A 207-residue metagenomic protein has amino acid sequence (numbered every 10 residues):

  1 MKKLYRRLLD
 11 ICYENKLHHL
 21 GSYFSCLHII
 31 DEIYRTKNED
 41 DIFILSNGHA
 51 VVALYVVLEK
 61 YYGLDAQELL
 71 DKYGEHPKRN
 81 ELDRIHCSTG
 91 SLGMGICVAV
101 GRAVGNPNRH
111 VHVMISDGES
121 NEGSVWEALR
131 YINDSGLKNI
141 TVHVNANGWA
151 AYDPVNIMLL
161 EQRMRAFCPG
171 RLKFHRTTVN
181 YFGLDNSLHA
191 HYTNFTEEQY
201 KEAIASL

Functional and structural regions predicted by a protein language model:
M1-K2, E197: Short, structured coil/loop segments at alpha-helix boundaries
K2-L17, N145: N-terminal capping segment at the start of a domain
L8-L9, S22-D31, E197, E202-L207: Phosphate/pyrophosphate-binding active-site segments
I11-S135: Cofactor-binding active-site loop characterized by glycine-rich and histidine/acidic residues
K78-L207: Glycine-rich ThDP/TPP pyrophosphate-binding loop and its adjacent helix/strand module within ThDP-dependent enzymes
